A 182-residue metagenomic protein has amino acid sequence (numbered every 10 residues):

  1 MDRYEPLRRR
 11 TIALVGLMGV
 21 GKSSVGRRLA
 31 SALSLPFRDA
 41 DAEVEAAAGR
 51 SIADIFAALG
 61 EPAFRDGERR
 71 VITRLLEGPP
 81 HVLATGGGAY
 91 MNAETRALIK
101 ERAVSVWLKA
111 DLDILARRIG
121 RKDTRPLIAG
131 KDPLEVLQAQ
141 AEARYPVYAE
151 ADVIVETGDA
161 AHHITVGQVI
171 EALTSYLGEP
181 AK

Functional and structural regions predicted by a protein language model:
M1-L7, R28, A32, E142-K182: NTP-dependent small-molecule kinase module
L14: Hydrophobic anchor at the beta1->P-loop junction of P-loop NTPases
G19: Walker A (P-loop) phosphate-binding loop of P-loop NTPases
K22: Conserved lysine of the Walker
V25: Hydrophobic positions on the alpha1 helix immediately C-terminal to the Walker A/P-loop
P36-K100, T124-R125, Q138, V147: ATP-dependent small-molecule kinase phosphotransfer cores that center on conserved nucleotide phosphate-binding segments
G87-A89, D111-D113, A160-A161: Short glycine-rich anion-binding loops that position phosphate/pyrophosphate groups of nucleotides and phosphorylated
E101-P146: A glycine- and Lys/Arg-enriched "phosphate-lid" helix/loop adjacent to the NTP-binding pocket of small-molecule kinases
